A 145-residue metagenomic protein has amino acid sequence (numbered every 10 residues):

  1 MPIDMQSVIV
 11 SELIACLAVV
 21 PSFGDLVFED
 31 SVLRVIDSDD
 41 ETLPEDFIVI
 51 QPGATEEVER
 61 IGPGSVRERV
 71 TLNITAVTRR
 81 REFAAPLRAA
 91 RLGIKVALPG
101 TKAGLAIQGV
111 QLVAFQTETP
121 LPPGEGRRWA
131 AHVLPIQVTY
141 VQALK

Functional and structural regions predicted by a protein language model:
M1-P63, T101, L105-I107: Small/polar-rich, solvent-exposed N-terminal microdomains that initiate assembly or binding
I3-D4, R81, A85, P123-A130: Charge-dense, low-complexity intrinsically disordered segments
V19, F23-D25, E45-F47, A89-L144: Acidic-leaning, charged glycine-interspersed low-complexity segments
V35, I50, R69-L72, V110-L112: Short amphipathic alpha-helical segments, especially helix-boundary/capping motifs
E41-L43, V58-R69, P122-A130: Short, surface-exposed loop and linker segments with low hydrophobicity and enrichment for Pro/Ser/Thr
V58, R80-A84, Q142-L144: Residue-level signal for secondary-structure boundary sites
P63-R69, T78-G100: Extracellular/virion structural assembly segments
G64-R81, A130-V141: Oligomerization/assembly interface segments of phage tail-like spikes and tubes
